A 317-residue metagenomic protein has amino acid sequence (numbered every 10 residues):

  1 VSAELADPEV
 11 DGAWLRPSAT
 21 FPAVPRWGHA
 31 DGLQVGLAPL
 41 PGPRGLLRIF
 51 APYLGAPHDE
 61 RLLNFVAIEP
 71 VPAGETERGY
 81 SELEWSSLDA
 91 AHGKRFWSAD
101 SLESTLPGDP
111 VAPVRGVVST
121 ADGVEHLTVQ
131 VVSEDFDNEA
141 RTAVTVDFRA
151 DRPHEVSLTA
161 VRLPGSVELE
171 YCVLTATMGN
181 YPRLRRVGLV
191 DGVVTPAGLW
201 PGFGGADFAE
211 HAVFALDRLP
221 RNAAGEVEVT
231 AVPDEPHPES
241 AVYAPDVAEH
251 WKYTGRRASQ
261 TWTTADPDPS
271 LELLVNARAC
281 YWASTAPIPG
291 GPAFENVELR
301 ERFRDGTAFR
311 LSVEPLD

Functional and structural regions predicted by a protein language model:
V1-R95: Beta-strand-rich N-terminal accessory domains
A3-P41, L216-D317: Beta-strand-rich recognition/accessory modules
V35-L37, L47-I49, L127-V129, V144-V146 (+4 more regions): Hydrophobic beta-strand residues in large extracellular and virion-surface proteins
P43-R48, L54-N64, G74-T76, E134-T142 (+7 more regions): Short, surface-exposed beta-strand/loop "edge" segments at domain boundaries and coil↔beta transitions
L46-P52, E125-E134, G225-V232, S240 (+1 more regions): Generic recognition of long tandem-repeat/solenoid scaffolds
L83-K94, T195-E239: Low-complexity, serine/threonine/proline-enriched polar segments
A90-P153, S157-G165, L169: Extended, loop-rich substrate-binding clefts of extracytoplasmic carbohydrate-active enzymes
A143-T145, D151-G204: Acidic (Asp/Glu-rich), glycine- and aromatic
